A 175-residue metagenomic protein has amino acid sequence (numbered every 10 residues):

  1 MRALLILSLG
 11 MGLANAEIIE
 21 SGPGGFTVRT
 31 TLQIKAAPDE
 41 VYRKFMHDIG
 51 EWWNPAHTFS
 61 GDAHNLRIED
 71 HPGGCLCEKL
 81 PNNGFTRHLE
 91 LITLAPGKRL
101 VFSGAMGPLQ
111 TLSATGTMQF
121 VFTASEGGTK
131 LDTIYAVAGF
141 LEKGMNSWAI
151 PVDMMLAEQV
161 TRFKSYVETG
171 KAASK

Functional and structural regions predicted by a protein language model:
M1-L7: Sec-dependent signal peptide recognition, specifically the positively charged N-region followed immediately by
A14-A63: Hydrophobic ligand-binding cavity/cleft-lining segments
T27, G107-M154: Beta-strand/loop substructures that line and gate deep hydrophobic ligand-binding cavities in soluble
T30-L32, R87-T93, G116-A124: Hydrophobic/aromatic beta-strand elements that line small-molecule binding cavities or substrate pockets in beta-rich
V41-Y42, L76, L91, F102 (+2 more regions): Hydrophobic pocket/interface hotspot
D48-H88: Short beta-edge strand/loop motif at the mouth of beta-sheet-based domains
K98-A105: Short, solvent-exposed secondary-structure boundary/capping segments
S165-K175: Short, highly charged C-terminal tails/helix-capping segments
